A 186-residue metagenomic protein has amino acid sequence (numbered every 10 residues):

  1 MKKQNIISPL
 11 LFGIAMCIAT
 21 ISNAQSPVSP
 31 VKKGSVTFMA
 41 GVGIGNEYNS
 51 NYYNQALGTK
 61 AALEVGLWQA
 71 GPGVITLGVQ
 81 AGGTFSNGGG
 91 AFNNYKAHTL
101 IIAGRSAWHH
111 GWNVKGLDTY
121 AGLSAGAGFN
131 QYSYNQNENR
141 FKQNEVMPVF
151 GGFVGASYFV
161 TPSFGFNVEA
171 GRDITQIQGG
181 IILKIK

Functional and structural regions predicted by a protein language model:
M1-K32: Cleavable N-terminal export/targeting peptides
F12, A40, A81, A121 (+3 more regions): Short glycine-rich loop/turn motifs that provide flexible caps or phosphate-binding loops at active sites
N23-W68, D173, Q178-K186: Short glycine/proline- and aromatic-enriched beta-strand/turn motifs that initiate or cap beta-hairpins
P30-F38, G71-L77, H98, K115-A121 (+3 more regions): Outer-envelope beta-barrel architecture signal
P30-K32, N51-A56, N93-T99, R140-V146: Replace "Gram-negative outer membrane beta-barrel proteins" with "bacterial and organellar outer membrane beta-barrel
N46, L57-N135, I185: Gram-negative (and chloroplast) outer-membrane scaffold detector with strong preference for beta-barrel transmembrane
E47-N51, G90, N167-V168: A generic structural signal for short coil/turn motifs at secondary-structure boundaries
H109-D118, G128-K186: Gram-negative outer-membrane beta-barrel domains
